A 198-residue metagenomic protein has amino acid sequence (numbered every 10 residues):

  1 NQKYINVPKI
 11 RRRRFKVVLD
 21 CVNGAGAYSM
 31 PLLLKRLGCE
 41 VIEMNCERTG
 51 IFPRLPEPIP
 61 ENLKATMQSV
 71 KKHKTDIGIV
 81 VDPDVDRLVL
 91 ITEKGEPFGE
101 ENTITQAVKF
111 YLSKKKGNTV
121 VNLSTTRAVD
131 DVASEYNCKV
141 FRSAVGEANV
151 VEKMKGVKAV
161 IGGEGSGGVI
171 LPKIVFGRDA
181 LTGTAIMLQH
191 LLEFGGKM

Functional and structural regions predicted by a protein language model:
N1-F194: Phosphate-binding chemistry for phosphorylated carbohydrates and sugar-nucleotides
G196-M198: Mid-to-C-terminal polyanion-binding domains and interfaces
